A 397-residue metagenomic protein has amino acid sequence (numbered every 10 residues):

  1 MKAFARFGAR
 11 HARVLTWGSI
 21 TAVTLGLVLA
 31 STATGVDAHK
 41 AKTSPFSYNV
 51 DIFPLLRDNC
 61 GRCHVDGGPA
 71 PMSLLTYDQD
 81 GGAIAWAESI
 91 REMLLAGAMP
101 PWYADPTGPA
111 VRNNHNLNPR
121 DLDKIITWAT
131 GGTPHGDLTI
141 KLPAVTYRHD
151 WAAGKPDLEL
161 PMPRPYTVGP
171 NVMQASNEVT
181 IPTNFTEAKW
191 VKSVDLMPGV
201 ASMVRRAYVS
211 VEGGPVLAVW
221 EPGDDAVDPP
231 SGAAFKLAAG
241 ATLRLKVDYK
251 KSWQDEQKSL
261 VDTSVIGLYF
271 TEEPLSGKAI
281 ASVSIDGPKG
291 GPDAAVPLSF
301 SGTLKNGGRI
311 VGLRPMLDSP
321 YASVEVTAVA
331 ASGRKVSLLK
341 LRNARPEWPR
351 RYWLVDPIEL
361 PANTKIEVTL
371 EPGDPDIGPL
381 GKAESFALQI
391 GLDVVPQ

Functional and structural regions predicted by a protein language model:
M1-A12: N-terminal secretory signal peptides that target proteins for export/translocation
W17-A30: Bacterial N-terminal signal peptides
S31-K189, M197-V200, V209, G240-K251 (+1 more regions): Aromatic- and Gly/Pro-enriched helix-to-coil junctions and flexible linker segments
K141-S202, D255-P320, D376-Q397: Solvent-exposed, flexible loop/coil segments flanking beta-strands in beta-rich domains
V191-K192, A234-Q254, I358-D374: Noncatalytic modules at the cell exterior or secretory-pathway interfaces, chiefly beta-strand-rich lectin/adhesion
D195, R206-S210, E325-T327: Beta-strand signatures of extracellular beta-sandwich domains
V219-A239, R345-A362: Beta-sandwich interaction modules
R314-F386: Extended, compositionally biased non-globular segments
